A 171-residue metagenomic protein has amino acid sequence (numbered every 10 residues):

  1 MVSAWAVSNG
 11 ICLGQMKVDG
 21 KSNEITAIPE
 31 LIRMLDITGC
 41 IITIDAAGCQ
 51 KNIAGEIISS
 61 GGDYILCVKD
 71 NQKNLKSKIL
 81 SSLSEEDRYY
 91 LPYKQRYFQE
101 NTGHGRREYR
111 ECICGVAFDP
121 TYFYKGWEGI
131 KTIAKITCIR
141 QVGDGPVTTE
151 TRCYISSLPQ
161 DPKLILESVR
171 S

Functional and structural regions predicted by a protein language model:
M1-I44, C49-N52: Conserved, well-structured functional cores that handle cations and Mg-NTP chemistry
W5, M34-D36, E56-S59, D144-V147: Solvent-exposed alpha-helices and their adjacent loops that cap or buttress functional pockets in soluble metabolic
E30-M34, E56, K78, S168: Alpha-helical scaffold segments in soluble metabolic enzymes
N52-I53, N74: Phosphate- and divalent-cation-binding pockets in alpha/beta enzyme and binding domains that engage nucleotide-derived
A54-G62, S84: Short, surface-exposed basic-aromatic patches at helix termini and helix-loop junctions that form
D63-V68: Short hydrophobic alpha-helical runs that function as membrane-insertion/retention elements
K69-S168: An anionic, glycine-rich sequence signature occurring as long contiguous blocks
